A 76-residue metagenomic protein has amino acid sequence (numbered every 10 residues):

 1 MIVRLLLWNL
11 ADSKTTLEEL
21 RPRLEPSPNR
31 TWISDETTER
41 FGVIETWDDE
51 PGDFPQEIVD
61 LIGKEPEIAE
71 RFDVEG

Functional and structural regions predicted by a protein language model:
M1-G76: Short S/T/G/P-rich N-terminal loop/turn motif that feeds into the first structured element of a domain
